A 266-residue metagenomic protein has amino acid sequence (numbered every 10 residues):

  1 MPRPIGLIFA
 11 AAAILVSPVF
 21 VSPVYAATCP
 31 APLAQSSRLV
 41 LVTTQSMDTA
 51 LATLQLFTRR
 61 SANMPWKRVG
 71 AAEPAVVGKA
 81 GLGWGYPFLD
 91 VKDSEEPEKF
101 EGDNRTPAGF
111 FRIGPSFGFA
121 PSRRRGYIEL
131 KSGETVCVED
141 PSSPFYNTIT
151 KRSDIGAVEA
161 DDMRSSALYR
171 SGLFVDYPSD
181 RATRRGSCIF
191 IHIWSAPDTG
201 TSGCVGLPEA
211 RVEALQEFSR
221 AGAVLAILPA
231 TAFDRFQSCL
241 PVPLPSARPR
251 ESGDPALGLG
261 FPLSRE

Functional and structural regions predicted by a protein language model:
M1-P4, A13, R250-G260, R265-E266: A cross-taxon signal for low-complexity, glycine/charged-rich
I8-S22: Bacterial N-terminal signal peptides
F9, L244-E251: Long, compositionally biased low-complexity repeat segments characteristic of intrinsically disordered regions
A26-S202, A210-P245: Cell wall/extracellular polymer interaction/catalysis modules
L207: A conserved hydrophobic position in a structured secondary element of the catalytic/binding core that shapes
